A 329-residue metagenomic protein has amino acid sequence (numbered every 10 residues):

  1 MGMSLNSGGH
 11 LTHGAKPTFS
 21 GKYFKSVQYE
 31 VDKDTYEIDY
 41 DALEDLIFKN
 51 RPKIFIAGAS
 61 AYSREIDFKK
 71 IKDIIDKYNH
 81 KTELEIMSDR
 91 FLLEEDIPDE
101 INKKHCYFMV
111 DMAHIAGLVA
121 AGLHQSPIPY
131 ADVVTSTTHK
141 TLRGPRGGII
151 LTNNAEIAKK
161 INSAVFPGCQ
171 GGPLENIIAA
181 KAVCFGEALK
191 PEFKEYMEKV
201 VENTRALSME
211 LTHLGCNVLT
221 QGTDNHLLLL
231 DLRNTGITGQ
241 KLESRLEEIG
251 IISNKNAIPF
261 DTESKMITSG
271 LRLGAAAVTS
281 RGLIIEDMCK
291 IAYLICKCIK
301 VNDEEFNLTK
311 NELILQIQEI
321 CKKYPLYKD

Functional and structural regions predicted by a protein language model:
M1-G215, A275: Conserved PLP-enzyme active-site core in the AAT-like
D32-T35, E187-L189, N234-G236, A277-G282 (+1 more regions): A generic structural motif
P52, A158-S163, A180-A188, Q221-L228 (+2 more regions): Short acidic (Asp/Glu) and glycine-rich catalytic loops that position anionic groups and cofactors
I74, A206, E210-L214, K241-I249 (+2 more regions): Generic non-transmembrane alpha-helical segments
A182, K199-R205, Q221-D231, T262-S264 (+1 more regions): A glycine-rich phosphate-binding loop feature that marks nucleotide/adenosyl-phosphate handling sites
M197-V201, S208, L229, E243 (+3 more regions): Generic hydrophobic alpha-helical scaffold/packing signal
N217-G282: Conserved PLP-binding catalytic core of the aspartate aminotransferase-like
K265-D329: PLP-dependent enzyme catalytic core of the Aspartate aminotransferase-like
